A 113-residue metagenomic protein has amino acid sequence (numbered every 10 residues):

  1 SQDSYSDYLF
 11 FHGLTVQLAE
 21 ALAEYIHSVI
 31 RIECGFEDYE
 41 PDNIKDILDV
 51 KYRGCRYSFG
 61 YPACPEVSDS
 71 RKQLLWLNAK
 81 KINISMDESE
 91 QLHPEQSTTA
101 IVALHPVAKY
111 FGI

Functional and structural regions predicted by a protein language model:
S1-I113: Small-residue-enriched alpha-helical segments and adjacent helix-cap loops that form tight helix-helix packing
